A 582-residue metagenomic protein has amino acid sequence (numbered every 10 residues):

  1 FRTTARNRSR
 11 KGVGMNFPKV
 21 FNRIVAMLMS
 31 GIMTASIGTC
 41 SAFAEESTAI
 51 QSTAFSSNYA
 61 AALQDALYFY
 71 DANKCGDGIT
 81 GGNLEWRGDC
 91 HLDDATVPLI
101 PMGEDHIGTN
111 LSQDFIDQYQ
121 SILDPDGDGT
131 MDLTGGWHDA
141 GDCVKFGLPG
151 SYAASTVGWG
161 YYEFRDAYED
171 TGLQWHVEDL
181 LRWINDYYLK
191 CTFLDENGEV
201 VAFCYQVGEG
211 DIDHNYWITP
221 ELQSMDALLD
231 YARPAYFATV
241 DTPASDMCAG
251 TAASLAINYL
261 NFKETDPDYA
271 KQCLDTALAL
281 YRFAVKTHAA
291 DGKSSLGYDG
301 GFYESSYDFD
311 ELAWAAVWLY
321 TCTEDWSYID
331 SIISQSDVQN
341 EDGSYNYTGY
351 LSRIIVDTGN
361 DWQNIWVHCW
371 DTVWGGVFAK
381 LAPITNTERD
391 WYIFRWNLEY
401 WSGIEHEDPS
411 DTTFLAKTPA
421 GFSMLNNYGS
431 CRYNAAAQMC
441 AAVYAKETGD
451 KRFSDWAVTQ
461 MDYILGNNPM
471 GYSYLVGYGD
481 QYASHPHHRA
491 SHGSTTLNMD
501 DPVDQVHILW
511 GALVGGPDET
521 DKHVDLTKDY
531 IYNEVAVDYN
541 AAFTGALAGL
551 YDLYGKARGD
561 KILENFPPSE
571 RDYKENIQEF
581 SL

Functional and structural regions predicted by a protein language model:
F1-G14: Short, Lys/Arg-enriched N-terminal segments with co-localized hydrophobic residues within the first ~10-30 amino acids
M15-L28: Bacterial N-terminal signal peptides that target proteins for export
T34-S52: Sec-dependent signal peptide cleavage junction
I50-Y68, A72-G160, Q206-G250, S254 (+5 more regions): Aromatic (Trp/Tyr) and acidic
Y162-D179, W183, A232-T239, I257-C273: Short coil/linker segments at helix-helix boundaries
F164, T192, F262, H288 (+5 more regions): Alpha-helical junction/boundary sensor with strong preference for TPR arrays
L180-G198: Carboxylate/His-rich catalytic cores and anion/metal-binding grooves
T276, L280, A284-H288, D299-D357 (+1 more regions): Beta-propeller domains
